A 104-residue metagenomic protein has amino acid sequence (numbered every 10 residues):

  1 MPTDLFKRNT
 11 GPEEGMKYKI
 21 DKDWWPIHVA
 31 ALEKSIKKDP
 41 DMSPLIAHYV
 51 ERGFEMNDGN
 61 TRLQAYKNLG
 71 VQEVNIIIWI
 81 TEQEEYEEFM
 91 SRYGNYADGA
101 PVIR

Functional and structural regions predicted by a protein language model:
M1-I80, E85-N95: Short, charged/polar connector segments at secondary-structure boundaries
N95-R104: C-terminal low-complexity, charged extensions that often adopt amphipathic alpha-helices
